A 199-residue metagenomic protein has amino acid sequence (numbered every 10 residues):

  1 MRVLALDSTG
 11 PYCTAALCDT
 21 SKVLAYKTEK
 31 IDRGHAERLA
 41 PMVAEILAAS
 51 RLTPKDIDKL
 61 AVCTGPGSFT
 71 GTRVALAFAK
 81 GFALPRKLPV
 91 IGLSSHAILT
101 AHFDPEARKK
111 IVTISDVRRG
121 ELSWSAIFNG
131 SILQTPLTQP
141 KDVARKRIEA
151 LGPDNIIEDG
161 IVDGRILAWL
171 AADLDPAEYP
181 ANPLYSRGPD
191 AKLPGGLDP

Functional and structural regions predicted by a protein language model:
M1-V23, K30, G34-E37, I91-P199: Oxyanion-binding and handling regions
Y26-I31, T64-S68: A short glycine/serine-rich beta->alpha loop
H35-S50, H96: Short, well-ordered amphipathic alpha-helical segments that serve as non-catalytic structural scaffolds within diverse
V43-K59, L151: Phosphate/pyrophosphate-binding loops at sites that engage ATP/ADP/AMP, CoA/4′-phosphopantetheine, polyphosphate
A44-E45, K80, L84, L170: Short glycine/serine- and small hydrophobic-enriched flexible loop segments
K59-V90, S95: DPxDG-like acidic metal-binding loop motif
